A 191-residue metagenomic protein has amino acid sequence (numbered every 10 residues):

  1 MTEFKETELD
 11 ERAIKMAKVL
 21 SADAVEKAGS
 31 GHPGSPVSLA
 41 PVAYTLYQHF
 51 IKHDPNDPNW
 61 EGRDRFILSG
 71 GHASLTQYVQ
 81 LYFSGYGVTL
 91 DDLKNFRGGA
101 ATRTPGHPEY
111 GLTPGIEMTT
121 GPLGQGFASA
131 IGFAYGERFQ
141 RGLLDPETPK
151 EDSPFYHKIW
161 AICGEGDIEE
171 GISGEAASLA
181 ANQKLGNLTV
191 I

Functional and structural regions predicted by a protein language model:
M1-D10: Basic/polar N-terminal segments that are highly enriched at the extreme N-terminus, encompassing both cleavable
F4-K5, E26, I116-E117: Short coil/turn segments at secondary-structure junctions
E8, G31-P33, T120-L123: Conserved, non-catalytic sequence blocks in retroelement Pol enzymes and Pol-derived host proteins
A13, A17, S35-L39, A73: Hydrophobic (often cysteine-bearing) scaffold residues that line and stabilize catalytic clefts of nucleotide/cofactor
I14-S30: N-terminal capping segment at the start of a domain
E26-G29, E137, L185: Charged, amphipathic alpha-helical interaction segments
S38-Q183: Cofactor-binding active-site loop characterized by glycine-rich and histidine/acidic residues
I67-S69, L188-I191: Short internal beta-strands
